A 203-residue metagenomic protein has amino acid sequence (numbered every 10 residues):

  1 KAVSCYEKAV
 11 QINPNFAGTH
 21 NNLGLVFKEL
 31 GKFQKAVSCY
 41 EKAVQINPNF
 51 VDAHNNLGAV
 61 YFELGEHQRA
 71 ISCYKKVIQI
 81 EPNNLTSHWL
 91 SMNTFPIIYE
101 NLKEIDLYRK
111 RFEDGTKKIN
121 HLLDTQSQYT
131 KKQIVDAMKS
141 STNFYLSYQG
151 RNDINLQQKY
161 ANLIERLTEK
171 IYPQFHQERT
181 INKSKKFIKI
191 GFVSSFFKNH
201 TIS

Functional and structural regions predicted by a protein language model:
K1-S203: Alpha-helical solenoid repeat scaffolds of the TPR/TPR-like class and their adjacent stem/linker regions that mediate
